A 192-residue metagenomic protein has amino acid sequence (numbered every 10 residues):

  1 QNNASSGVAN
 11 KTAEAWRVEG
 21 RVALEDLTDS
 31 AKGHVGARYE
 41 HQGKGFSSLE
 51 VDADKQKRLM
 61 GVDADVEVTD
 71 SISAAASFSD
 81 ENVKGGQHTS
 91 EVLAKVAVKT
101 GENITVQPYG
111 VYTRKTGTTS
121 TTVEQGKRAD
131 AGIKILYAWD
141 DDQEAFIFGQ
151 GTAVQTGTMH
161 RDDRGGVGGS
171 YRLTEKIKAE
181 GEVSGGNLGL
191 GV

Functional and structural regions predicted by a protein language model:
Q1-V192: Gram-negative and organellar
